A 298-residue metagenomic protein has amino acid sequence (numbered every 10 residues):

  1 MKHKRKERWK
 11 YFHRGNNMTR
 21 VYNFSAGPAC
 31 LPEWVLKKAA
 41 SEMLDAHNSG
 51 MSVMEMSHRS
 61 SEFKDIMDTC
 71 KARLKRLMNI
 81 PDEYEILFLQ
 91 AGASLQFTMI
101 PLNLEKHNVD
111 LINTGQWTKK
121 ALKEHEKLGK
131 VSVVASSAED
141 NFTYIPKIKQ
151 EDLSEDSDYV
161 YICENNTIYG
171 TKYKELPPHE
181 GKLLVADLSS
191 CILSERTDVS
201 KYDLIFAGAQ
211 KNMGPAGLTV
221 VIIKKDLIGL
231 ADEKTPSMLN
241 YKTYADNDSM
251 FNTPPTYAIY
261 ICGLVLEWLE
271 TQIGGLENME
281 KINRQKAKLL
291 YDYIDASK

Functional and structural regions predicted by a protein language model:
K2-N17: Short, Lys/Arg-enriched N-terminal segments with co-localized hydrophobic residues within the first ~10-30 amino acids
R20-K71: A glycine-/small-polar-enriched, mobile loop at the entrance of the PLP active site in fold-type I
G27, H125, S136-I192: Active-site phosphate-binding strand-loop segment of PLP-dependent enzymes
G50-Q96, E124: Conserved N-terminal alpha-helix of the aminotransferase class I/II PLP-enzyme fold
S94-V160: PLP-dependent aminotransferase-like
V185, V199-Q210: Conserved active-site segment immediately N-terminal to the catalytic lysine that forms the internal aldimine
A209-Y291: Active-site C-terminal subdomain of aminotransferase-like
